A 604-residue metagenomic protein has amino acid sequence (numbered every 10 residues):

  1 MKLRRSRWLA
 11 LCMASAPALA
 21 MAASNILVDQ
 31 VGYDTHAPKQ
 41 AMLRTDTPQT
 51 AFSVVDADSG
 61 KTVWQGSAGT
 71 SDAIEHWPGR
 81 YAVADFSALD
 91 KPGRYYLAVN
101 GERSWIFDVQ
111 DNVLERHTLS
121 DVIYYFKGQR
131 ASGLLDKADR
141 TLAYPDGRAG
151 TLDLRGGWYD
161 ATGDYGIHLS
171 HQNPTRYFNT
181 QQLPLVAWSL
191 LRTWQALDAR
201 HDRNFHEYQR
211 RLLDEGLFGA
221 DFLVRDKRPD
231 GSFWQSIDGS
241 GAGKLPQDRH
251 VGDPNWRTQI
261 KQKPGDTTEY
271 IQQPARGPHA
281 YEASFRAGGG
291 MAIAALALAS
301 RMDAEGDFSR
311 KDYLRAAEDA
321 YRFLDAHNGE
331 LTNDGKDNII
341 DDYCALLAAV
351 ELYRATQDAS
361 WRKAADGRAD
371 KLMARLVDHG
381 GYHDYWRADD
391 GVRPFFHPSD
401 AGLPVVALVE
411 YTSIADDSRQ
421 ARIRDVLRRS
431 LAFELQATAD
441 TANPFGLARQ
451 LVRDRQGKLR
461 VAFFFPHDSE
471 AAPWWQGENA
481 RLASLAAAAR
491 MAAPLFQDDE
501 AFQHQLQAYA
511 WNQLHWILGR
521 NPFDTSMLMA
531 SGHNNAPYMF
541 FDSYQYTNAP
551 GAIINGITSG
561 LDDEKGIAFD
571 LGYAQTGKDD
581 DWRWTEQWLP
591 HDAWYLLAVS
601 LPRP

Functional and structural regions predicted by a protein language model:
M1-R5: N-terminal secretory signal peptides that target proteins for export/translocation
A10-A18: Bacterial N-terminal signal peptides
A20-A23: Boundary at the C-terminal end of the N-terminal hydrophobic targeting segment
Q30-N100, V113, G128-P184, R192-T193 (+6 more regions): Aromatic (Trp/Tyr) and acidic
E102-F107: Short Trp-Ser/Thr-centered turn/loop motifs at beta-strand boundaries
Q110-A138, G147, L213-G231, L314-T332 (+3 more regions): Long, well-ordered core segments of solenoidal/helical folds
W188, T193-W194, D198, H206-L245 (+1 more regions): Transcriptional activation interfaces
R192-F218, Q273-A280, L298-R315: Short coil/linker segments at helix-helix boundaries
